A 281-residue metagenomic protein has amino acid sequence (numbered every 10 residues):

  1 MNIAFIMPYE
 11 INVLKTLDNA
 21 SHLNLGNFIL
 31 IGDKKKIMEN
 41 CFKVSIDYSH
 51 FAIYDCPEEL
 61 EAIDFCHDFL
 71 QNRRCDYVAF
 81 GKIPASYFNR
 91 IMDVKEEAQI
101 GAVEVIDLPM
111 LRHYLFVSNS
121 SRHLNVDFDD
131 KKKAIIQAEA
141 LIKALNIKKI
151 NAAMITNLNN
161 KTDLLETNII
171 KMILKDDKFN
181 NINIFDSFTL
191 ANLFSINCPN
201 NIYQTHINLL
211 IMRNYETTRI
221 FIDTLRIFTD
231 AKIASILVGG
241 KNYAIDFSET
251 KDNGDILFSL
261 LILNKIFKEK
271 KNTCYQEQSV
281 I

Functional and structural regions predicted by a protein language model:
M1-L30, K34-I281: Anion-binding alpha/beta catalytic cores of soluble intermediary-metabolism enzymes, centered on
